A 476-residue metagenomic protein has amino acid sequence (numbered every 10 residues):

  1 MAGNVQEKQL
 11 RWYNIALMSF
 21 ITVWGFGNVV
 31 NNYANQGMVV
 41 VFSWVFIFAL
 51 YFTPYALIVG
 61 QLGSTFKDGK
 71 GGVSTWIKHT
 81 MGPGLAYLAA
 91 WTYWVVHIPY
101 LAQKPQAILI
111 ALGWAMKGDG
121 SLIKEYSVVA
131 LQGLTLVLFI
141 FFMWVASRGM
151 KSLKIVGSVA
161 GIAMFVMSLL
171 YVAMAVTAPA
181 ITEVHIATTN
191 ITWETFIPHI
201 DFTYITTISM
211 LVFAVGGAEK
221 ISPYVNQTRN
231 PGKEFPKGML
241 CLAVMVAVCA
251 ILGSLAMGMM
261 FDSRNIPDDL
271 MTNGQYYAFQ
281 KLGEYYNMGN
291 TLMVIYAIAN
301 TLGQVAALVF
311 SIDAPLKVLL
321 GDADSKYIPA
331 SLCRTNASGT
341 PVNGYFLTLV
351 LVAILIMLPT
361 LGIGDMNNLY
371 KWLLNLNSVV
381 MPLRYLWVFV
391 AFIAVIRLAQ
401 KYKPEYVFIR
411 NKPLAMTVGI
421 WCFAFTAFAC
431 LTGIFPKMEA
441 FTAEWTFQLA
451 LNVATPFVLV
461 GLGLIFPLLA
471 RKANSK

Functional and structural regions predicted by a protein language model:
M1-F42, F46, F52-G60, D68 (+1 more regions): Membrane-interface "cap" regions at the ends of multi-pass membrane proteins
Q6-E7, T335-N336, Y385-F435, F447-Q448: C-terminal membrane-solvent junction of multi-pass transporters and transport-like membrane proteins
K8, V41-F42, E125-A130, I155-V294 (+1 more regions): Helix-loop-helix junctions that connect adjacent transmembrane segments in multi-pass membrane transporters
W12-S19, K117-K151, F165-A173, L211-V215 (+2 more regions): Transmembrane alpha-helical segments of multi-pass small-molecule transport proteins
P54-Q61, G69-T135, Q304-P315, N375 (+1 more regions): Hydrophobic transmembrane alpha-helices that form the core helical bundles of multi-pass secondary transporters
T75-W76, G82, G238-V309, I328-N377: TM-loop-TM module centered on a large, flexible mid-protein loop between adjacent transmembrane helices in multi-pass
K78, Q106-A130, M167, Q227-P231 (+2 more regions): Helix-loop-helix connectors at the membrane interface of multi-pass transporters/channels
T92-I108, K220-Y224, N287-A330, Y385-F392: Membrane-helix boundary/coupling elements in multi-pass transport proteins
